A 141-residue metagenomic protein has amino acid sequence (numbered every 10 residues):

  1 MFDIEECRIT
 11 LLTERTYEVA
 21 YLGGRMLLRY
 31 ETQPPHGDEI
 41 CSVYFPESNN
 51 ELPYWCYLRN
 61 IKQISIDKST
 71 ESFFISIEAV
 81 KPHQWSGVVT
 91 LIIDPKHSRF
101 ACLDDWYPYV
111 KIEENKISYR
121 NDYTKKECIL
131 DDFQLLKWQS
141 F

Functional and structural regions predicted by a protein language model:
D3-R25, R29, W55-F73, C102-D122: Repeated scaffold domains used in trafficking and secretory/extracellular systems, primarily beta-propellers
G23-E47, S72: Amphipathic, interaction-prone secondary-structure segments
Q33-Y44, K81-D94, K125-L136: Structural motif
E47-N49, K96: Solvent-exposed strand-loop boundary residues in beta-sheet-rich modules
N49-W55, V80-H83: Alpha-helical adaptor scaffolds
I64-S69, L130-F141: Eukaryotic scaffold repeat domains enriched in small/polar residues
S72-E114: Amphipathic protein-protein interaction modules
